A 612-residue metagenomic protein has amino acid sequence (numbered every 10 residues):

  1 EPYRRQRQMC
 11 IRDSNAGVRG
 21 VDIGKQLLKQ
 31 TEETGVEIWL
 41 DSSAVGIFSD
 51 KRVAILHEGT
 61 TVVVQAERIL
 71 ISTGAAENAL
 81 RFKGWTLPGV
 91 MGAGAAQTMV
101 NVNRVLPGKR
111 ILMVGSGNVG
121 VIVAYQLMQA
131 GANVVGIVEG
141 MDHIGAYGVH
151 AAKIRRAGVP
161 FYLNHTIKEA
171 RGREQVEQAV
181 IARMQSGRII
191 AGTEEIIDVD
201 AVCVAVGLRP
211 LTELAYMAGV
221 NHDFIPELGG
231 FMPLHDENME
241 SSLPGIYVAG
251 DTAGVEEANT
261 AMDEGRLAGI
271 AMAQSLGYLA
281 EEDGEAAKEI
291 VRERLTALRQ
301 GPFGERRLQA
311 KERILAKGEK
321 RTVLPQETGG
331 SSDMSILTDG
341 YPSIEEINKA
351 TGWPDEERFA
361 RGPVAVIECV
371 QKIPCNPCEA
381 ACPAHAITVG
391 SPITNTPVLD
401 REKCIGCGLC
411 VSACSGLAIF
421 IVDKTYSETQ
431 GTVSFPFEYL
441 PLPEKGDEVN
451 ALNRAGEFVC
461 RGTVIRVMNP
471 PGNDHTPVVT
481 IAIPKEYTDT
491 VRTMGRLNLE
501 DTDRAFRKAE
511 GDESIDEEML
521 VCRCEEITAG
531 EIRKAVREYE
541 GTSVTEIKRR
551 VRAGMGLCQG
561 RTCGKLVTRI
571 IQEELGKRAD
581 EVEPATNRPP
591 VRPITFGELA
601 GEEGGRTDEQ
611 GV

Functional and structural regions predicted by a protein language model:
E1-R7, I11: Single conserved hydrophobic/aromatic residue that forms the stacking wall/gate of nucleotide- or nucleobase-binding
T31-V53, M128-Y216: A Rossmann-like FAD-binding core segment of flavoenzymes
T73-V123, L228-E237: Glycine-rich dinucleotide-binding loop and its adjacent helix/turn
M91-V100, K168, A201-A253, I290-Q300: FAD-site-proximal beta/loop scaffold in flavoenzymes
I167, V220, E227, Q274-M334 (+2 more regions): Mid-to-C-terminal Rossmann-like scaffold of FAD/NAD(P)H-dependent oxidoreductases
A191, T252, T322-S332, G352-P374 (+5 more regions): Ferredoxin-like iron-sulfur electron-transfer modules
A249-A286: A conserved FAD-binding loop/helix module that cradles the flavin
N376-I393, L409-Y426, N450, R454 (+3 more regions): Iron-sulfur cluster-binding cysteine motifs and their immediate structural context in ferredoxin-like electron-transfer
